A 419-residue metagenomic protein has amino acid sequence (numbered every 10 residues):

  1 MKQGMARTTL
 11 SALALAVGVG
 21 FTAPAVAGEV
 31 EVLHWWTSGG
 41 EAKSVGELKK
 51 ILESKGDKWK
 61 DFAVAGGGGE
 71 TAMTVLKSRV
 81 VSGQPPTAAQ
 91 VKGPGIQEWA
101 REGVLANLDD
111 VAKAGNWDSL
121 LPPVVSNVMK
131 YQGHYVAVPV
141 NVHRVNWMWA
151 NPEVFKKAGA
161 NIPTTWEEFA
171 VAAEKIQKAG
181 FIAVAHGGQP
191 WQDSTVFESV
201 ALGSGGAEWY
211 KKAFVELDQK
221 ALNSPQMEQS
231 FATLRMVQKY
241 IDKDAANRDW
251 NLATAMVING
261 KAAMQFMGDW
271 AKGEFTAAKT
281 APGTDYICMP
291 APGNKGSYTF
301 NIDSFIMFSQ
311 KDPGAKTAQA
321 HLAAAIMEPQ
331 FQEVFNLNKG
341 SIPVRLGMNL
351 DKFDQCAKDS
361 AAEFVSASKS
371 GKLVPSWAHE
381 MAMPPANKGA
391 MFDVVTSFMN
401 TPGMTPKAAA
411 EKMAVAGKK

Functional and structural regions predicted by a protein language model:
M1-V26: Gram-negative bacterial Sec-dependent N-terminal signal peptides
A14, A25-V104, A114-W117, I162 (+4 more regions): Conserved N-terminal structural module of periplasmic/extracytoplasmic solute-binding proteins
G28, K50, S54-K55, A158 (+4 more regions): Extracytoplasmic/periplasmic substrate-recognition and gating elements
G93-N146, A170, V196-E198, I287: Hinge/lid segment of periplasmic solute-binding proteins
D109-P123, N127, G188, S204-Q229 (+3 more regions): Short, solvent-exposed loop/beta-turn-alpha elements that line the ligand-binding surface or hinge of extracytoplasmic
Q132-V140, A170-Q219, A262: Extracytoplasmic/periplasmic solute-binding protein
A173-K175, E216-A246: Glycine-centered hinge/linker elements that transmit conformational signals in sensory and ligand-binding systems
F305, M348, A361-G417: C-terminal capping/gating helix-and-loop segments adjacent to ligand/active sites or protein-protein/ligand interfaces
